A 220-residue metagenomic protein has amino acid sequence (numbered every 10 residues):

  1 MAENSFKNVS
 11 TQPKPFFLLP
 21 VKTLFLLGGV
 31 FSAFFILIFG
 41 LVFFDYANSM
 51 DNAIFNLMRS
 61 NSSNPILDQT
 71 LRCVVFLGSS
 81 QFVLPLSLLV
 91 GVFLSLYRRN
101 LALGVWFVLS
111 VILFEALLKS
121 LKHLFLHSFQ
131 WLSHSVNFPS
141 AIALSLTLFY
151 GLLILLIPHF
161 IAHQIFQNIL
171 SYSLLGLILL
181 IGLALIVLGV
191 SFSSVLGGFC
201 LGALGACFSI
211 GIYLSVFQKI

Functional and structural regions predicted by a protein language model:
A2-S80, H123-Q130: N-terminal transmembrane-helix/juxtamembrane module of multi-pass inner/ER membrane proteins
Q12, D68-Q69, L86-F93, I154 (+1 more regions): Hydrophobic, membrane-inserted alpha-helices
L24-L27, A102-S110, I169-L174, S194-G198: Alpha-helical transmembrane segments of integral membrane proteins
F35-L37, I112-S120, G176-I186: Aromatic-anchored segments of alpha-helical transmembrane domains
F35-V42, E115, K119, H123 (+3 more regions): Short hydrophobic alpha-helical membrane-anchoring segments
N48-M50, S87, V92, L96-F166: Membrane-interface loops
V83, S87-V90, V111, L170-L177: Hydrophobic alpha-helical transmembrane segments of polytopic
F129-I220: Membrane-embedded catalytic cores of phosphoryl/pyrophosphoryl-handling enzymes
